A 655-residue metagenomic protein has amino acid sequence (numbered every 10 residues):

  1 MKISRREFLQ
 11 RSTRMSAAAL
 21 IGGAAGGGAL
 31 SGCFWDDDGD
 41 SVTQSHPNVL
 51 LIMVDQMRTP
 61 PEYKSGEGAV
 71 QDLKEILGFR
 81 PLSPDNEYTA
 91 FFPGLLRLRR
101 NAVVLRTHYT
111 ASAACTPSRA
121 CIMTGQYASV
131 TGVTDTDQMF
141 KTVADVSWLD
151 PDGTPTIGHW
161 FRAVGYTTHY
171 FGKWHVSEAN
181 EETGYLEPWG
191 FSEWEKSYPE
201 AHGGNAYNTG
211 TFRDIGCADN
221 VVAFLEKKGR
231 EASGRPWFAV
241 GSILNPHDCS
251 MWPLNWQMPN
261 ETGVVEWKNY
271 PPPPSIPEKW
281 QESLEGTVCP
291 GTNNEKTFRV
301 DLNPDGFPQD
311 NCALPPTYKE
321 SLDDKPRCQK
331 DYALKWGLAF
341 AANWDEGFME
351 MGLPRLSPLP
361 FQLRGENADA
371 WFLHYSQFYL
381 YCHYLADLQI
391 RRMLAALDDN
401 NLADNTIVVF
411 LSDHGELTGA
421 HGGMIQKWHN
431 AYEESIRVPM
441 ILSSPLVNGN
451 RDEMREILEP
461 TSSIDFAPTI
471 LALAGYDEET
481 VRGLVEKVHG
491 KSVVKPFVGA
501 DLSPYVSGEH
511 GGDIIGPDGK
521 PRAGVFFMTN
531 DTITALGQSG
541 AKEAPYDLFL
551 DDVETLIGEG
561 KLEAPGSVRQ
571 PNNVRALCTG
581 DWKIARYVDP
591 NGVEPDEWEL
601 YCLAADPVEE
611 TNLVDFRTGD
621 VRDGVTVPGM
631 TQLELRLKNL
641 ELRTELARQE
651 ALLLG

Functional and structural regions predicted by a protein language model:
E7-S31: N-terminal export signals
G39-P47, V54, T59, L356 (+6 more regions): Long, internal low-complexity/basic segments
S41-V103, V608-G619: Active-site-proximal N-terminal segment of extracellular/periplasmic enzymes that hydrolyze or transfer
S65-E67, A396-D452, E459-S462: Histidine-centered active-site microenvironments of extracellular/periplasmic hydrolases and transferases
R106, S118-R119, V164, E178 (+3 more regions): Core domains of carbohydrate- and sulfate-ester-processing enzymes
C115, I122, K173, A218 (+4 more regions): Polar, surface-exposed loop/tail segments that function as active-site lids or cofactor/substrate-recognition elements
S118-W237, L244-K268, V506: Catalytic-site neighborhoods of secreted/periplasmic enzymes that process anionic sulfate/phosphate groups
V176, Q257-N260, E433, M528-D615: C-terminal, low-complexity/hydrophilic appendages and adjacent surface loops of extracellular/periplasmic anionic
